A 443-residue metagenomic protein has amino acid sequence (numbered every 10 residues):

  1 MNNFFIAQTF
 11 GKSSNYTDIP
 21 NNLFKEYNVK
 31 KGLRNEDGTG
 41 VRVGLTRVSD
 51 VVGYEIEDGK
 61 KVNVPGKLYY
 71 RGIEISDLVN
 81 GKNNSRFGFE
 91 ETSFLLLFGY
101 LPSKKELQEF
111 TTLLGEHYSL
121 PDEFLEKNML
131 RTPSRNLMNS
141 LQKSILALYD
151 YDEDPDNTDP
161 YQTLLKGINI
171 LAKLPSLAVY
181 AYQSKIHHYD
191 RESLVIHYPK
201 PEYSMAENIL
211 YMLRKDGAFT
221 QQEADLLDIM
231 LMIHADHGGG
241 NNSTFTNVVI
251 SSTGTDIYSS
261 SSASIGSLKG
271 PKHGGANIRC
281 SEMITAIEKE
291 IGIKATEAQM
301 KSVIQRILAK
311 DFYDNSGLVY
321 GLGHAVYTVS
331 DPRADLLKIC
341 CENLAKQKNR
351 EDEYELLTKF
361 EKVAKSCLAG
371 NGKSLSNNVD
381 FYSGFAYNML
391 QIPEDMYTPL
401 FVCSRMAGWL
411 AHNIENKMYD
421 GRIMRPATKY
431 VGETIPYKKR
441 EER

Functional and structural regions predicted by a protein language model:
M1-R443: Non-transmembrane, aqueous-exposed alpha-helical and coiled segments at domain scale
